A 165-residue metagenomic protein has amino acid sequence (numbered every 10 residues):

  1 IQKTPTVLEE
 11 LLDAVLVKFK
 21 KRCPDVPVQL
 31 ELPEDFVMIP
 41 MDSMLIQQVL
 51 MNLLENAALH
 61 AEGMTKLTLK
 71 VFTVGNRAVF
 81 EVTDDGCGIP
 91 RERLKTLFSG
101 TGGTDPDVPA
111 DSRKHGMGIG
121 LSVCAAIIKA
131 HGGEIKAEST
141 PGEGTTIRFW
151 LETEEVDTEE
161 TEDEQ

Functional and structural regions predicted by a protein language model:
I1, M38-M41: Conserved micro-motifs of the catalytic ATP-binding
T4-P5, P27-V37: Conserved catalytic submotifs in the C-terminal HATPase_c
L8, G88-T96: Short helix N-cap motif at coil->helix boundaries in the Bergerat
A57-A58: Short helix-loop "hinge" at the ATP-lid/N-box region of the Bergerat-fold HATPase_c
K66-N76: Short beta-strand/loop element within the Bergerat-fold HATPase_c
G120, C124: Short alpha-helical Gxxx[C/S/T] motif in the catalytic ATP-binding
